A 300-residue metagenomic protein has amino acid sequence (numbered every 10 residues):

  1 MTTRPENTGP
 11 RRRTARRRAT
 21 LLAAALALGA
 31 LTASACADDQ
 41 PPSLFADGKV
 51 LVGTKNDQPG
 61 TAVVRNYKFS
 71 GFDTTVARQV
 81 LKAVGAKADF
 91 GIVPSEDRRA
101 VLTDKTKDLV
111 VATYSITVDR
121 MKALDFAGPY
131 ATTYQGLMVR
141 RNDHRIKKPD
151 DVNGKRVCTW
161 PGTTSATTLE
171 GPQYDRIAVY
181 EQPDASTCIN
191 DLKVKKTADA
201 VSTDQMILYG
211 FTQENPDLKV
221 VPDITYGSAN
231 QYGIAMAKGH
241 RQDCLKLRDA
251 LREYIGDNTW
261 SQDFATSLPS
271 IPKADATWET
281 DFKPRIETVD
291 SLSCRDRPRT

Functional and structural regions predicted by a protein language model:
L31-A35: C-terminal motif of bacterial Sec signal peptides marking the signal peptidase cleavage site
C36-K68, R145, D151-G154, P284-T300: Immediate post-signal peptide segment of exported/extracytoplasmic ligand-binding proteins
P41-T113: Extracytoplasmic small-molecule ligand-binding "clamshell" domains of the periplasmic binding protein/Venus flytrap
L51-P59, F69-K82, S115, Y134-I189 (+2 more regions): Bilobed "Venus flytrap"/periplasmic-binding protein-like clamshell domains and structurally analogous long
K55-N56, A131-V139, Q213-R252, S270-R297: Periplasmic-binding protein-like
T74-A83, D143, D150, T163 (+1 more regions): Extended ligand-binding regions for polar small-molecule ligands
R78, K87-D151: Acidic, polar ligand-binding/catalytic clefts
A100, T113-K122, E170-G171, A198-S228: A ligand-binding cleft/hinge motif common to bilobed small-molecule-binding domains
